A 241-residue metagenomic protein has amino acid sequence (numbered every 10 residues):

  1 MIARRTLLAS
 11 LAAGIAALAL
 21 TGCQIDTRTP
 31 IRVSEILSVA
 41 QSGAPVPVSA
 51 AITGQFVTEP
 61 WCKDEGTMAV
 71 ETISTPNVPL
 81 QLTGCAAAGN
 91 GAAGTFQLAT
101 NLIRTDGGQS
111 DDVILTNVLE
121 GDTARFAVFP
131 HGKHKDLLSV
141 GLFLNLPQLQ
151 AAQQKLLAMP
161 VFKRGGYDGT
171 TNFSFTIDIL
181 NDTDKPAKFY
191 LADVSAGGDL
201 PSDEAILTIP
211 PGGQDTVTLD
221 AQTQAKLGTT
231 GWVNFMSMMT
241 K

Functional and structural regions predicted by a protein language model:
M1-L11: Bacterial N-terminal signal peptides that target proteins for export
A19-G22: C-terminal motif of bacterial Sec signal peptides marking the signal peptidase cleavage site
Q24-D26: Bacterial signal peptide processing site
I31-G54: Post-signal peptide N-terminal segment of mature Sec-exported envelope proteins
T53-P76: N-terminal, post-signal-peptide region of Sec/Tat-exported proteins
I73-K241: Mature, soluble, non-transmembrane domains
